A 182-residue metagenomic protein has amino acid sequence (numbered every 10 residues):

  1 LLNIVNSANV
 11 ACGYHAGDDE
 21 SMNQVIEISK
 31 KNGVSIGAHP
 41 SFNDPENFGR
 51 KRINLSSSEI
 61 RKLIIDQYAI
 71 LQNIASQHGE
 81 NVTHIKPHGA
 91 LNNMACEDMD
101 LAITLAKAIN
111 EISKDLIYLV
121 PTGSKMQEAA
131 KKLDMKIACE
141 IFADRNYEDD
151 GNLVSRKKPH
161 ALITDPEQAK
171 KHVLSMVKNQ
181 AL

Functional and structural regions predicted by a protein language model:
L2-N3, Q24-G37, S76-G79: Acidic (Asp/Glu)-rich catalytic clusters
A8-H15, N47-R61, A95-D98, N152-T164: Glycine-rich tight-turn/loop motif centered on a GG-T
A8-V10, I36-P40, T83-P87, Y118-V120 (+1 more regions): Hydrophobic faces of well-ordered beta-strands that scaffold small-molecule active sites in alpha/beta enzyme cores
A11-H15, S41-N47, H88-N92, P121-G123 (+1 more regions): Active-site beta-loop-alpha junctions enriched in small/polar residues
A16-K30, C96-I103, T122-L133: Active-site-adjacent beta->alpha loops and helix N-cap segments on the catalytic face of soluble alpha/beta enzymes
P45-H84: Glycine/small-residue-rich loop that forms an oxyanion/phosphate-binding "nest" at active or ligand-binding sites
Q77-K125: Hydrophobic, well-structured mid-protein blocks that either form specific transmembrane helices
G123-A181: Active-site rim beta-loop-alpha module in soluble metabolic enzymes
